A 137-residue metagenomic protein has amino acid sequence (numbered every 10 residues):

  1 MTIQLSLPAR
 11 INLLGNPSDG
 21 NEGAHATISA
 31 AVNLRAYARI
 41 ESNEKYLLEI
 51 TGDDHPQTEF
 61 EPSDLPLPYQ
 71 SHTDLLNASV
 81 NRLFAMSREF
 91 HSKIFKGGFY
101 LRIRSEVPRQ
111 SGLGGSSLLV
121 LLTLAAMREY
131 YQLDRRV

Functional and structural regions predicted by a protein language model:
M1-L113, A125-R135: ATP-binding N-lobe of GHMP and related small-molecule kinases
S116: Short, conserved phosphate/pyrophosphate- and ester-handling motifs at nucleotide-, phospho-/glycolipid
L122: Active-site signature of alpha/beta-hydrolase-fold catalytic machinery across serine- and Asp/Cys-nucleophile hydrolases
